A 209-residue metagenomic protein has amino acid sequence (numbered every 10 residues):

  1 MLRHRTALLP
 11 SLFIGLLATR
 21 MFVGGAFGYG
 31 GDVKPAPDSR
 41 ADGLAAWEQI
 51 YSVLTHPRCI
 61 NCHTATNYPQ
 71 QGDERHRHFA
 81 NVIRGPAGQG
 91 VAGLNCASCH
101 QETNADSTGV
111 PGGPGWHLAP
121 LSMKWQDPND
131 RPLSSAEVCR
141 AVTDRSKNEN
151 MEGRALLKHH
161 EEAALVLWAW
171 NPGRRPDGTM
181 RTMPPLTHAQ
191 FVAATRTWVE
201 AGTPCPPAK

Functional and structural regions predicted by a protein language model:
M1-Y51, Q71, R84-A87, N104-K209: N-terminal export/targeting leaders of redox proteins
A46, T55-R58: Short N-terminal amphipathic alpha-helix/helix-capping patch enriched in small hydrophobics with frequent Ser/Thr
V53, G90-G93: Processing junctions and N-termini across compartments
P57-T66, G93-T103: The canonical Cys-X-X-Cys-His
Q70-N81: Short recognition patches in nucleic-acid-associated and regulatory proteins
